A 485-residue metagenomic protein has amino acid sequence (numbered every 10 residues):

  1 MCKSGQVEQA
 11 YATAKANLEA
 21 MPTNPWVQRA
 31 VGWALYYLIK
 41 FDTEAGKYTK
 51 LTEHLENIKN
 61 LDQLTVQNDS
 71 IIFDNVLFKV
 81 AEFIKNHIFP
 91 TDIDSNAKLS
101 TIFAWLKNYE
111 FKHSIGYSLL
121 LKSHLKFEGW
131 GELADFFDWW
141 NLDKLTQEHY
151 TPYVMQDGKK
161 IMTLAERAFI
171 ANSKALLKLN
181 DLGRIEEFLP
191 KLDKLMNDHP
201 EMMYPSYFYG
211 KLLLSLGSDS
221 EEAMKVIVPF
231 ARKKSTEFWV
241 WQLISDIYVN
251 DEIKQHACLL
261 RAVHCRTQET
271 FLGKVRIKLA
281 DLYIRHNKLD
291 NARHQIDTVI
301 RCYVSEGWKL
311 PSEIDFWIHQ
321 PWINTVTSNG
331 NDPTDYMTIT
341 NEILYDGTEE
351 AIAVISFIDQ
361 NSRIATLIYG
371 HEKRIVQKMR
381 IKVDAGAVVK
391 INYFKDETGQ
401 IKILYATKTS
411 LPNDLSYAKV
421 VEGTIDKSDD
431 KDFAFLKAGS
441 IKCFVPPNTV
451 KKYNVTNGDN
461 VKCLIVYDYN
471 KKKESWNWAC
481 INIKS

Functional and structural regions predicted by a protein language model:
C2-K15, D42-N60, I88-T101, K126-T151 (+3 more regions): Helix-turn-helix repeat elements of alpha-solenoid scaffolds
K15-T23, K59-Q67, F103-F111, N141-Q147 (+4 more regions): Solenoid-like repeat scaffolds
P22-D42, V66-F89, N108-D135, N141-L179 (+4 more regions): Amphipathic alpha-helical repeat scaffolds of TPR domains
G32, Y36, A45-Q67, L99-L106 (+3 more regions): TPR/TPR-like (Sel1-like) alpha-helical repeat modules
L35-L51, V80-S95, L125-A134, L216-E221 (+4 more regions): Alpha-helical linker/edge segments of TPR/alpha-solenoid repeat scaffolds and analogous pre-/post-domain helices
W322-N361, A387-I391, T409-D430, N460-L464 (+1 more regions): Structural detector for short beta-strands of small beta-barrel domains
T366-A385, F435-V455: Beta-strand/loop nucleic-acid-binding surfaces
F394-V421, V466-S485: OB-fold/S1-family single-stranded nucleic acid-binding modules
